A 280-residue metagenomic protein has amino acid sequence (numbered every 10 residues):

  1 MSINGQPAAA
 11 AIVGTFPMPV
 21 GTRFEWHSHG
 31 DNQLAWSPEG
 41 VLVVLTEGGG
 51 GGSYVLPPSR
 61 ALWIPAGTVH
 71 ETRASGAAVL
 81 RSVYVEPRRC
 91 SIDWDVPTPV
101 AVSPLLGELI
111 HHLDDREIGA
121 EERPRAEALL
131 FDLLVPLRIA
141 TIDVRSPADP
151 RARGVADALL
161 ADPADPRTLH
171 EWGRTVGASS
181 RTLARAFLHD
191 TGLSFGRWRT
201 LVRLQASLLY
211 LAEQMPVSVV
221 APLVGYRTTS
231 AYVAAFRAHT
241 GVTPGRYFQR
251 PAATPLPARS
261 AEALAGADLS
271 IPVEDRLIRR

Functional and structural regions predicted by a protein language model:
M1-A8, D115-E117, E262, A267 (+1 more regions): A short, N-terminal "cap"/entry segment at the start of jelly-roll beta-barrel domains of the cupin/DSBH fold
S2-P99: N-terminal regulatory/effector-sensing and dimerization cores that precede helix-turn-helix DNA-binding domains
M18-T22, P136-V144, R185-T191: Short, Lys/Arg-enriched N-terminal segment that forms or immediately precedes the first helix of a structured domain
S59, L183, F187, A231-Y232 (+1 more regions): Short hydrophobic/aromatic patch on the recognition helix
C90-L160: Amphipathic alpha-helical segments enriched in hydrophobic/aromatic residues interleaved with Lys/Arg
A148-R197, L204, E213-R227: DNA-binding recognition helix and immediately preceding turn/loop of helix-turn-helix/winged-helix domains
H189-V233, Q249-R280: Terminal helix-turn-helix DNA-binding modules in bacterial transcription factors
